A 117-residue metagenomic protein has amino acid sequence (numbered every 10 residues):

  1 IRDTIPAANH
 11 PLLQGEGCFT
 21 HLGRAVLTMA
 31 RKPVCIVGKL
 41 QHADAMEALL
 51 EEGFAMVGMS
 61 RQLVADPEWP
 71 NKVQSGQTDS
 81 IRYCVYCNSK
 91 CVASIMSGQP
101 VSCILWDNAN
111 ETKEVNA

Functional and structural regions predicted by a protein language model:
I1-A117: Flavin-dependent oxidoreductase catalytic cores
